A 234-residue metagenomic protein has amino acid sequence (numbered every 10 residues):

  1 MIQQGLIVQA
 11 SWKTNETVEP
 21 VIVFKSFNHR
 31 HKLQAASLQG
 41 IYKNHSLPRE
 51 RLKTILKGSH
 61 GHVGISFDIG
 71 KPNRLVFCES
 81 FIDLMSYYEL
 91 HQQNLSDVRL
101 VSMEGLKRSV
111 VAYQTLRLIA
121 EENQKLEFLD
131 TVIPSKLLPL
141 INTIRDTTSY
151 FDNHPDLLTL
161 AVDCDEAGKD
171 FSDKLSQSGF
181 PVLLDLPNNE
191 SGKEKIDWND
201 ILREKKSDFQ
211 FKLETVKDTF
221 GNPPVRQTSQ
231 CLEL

Functional and structural regions predicted by a protein language model:
M1-D68, Q93: Basic, glycine-enriched DNA-binding surface that flanks or lies within the catalytic cores of DNA
T17, S80, F151-N153: Active-site-proximal structural scaffolding
I65-N73, E79: Active-site loop and adjoining helix of the penicillin-binding protein/serine DD-peptidase-beta-lactamase fold
K71-L75, D156-T159: Short active-site oxyanion
E79-S80, C164: Helix N-cap/beta->alpha junction signal
I82-L84, F171: Acidic, divalent-metal-coordinating active-site segment for phosphoryl/phosphodiester hydrolysis, typified by short
H91-L234: TOPRIM fold recognition
